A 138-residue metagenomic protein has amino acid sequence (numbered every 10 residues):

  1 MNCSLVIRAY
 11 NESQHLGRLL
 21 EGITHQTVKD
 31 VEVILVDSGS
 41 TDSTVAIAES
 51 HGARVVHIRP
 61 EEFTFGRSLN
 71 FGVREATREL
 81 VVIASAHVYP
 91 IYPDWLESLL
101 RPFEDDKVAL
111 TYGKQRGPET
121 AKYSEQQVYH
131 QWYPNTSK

Functional and structural regions predicted by a protein language model:
M1-G22: N-proximal low-complexity "stem/linker" segments adjacent to membrane-targeting elements
H15-G17, D42-S50: Acidic helix N-cap motif at the loop->helix transition within catalytic regions of sugar-transfer enzymes
E21-D30: Short, acidic, metal-binding catalytic loop of nucleotide-sugar glycosyltransferases
D37-V45, Y89: A conserved acidic beta->alpha catalytic loop
R59-A76, S98: Glycine-rich, basic loop-to-helix element that forms the pyrophosphate-binding segment of sugar-nucleotide handling
V81: Short aromatic/hydrophobic "clamp" motif used to bind/position activated sugar donors
Y89-E125: Conserved donor NDP-sugar-binding/catalytic core segment of glycosyltransferases
G113-K114, V128-K138: Short, flexible, basic/aromatic active-site loop/helix in glycosyltransferases
